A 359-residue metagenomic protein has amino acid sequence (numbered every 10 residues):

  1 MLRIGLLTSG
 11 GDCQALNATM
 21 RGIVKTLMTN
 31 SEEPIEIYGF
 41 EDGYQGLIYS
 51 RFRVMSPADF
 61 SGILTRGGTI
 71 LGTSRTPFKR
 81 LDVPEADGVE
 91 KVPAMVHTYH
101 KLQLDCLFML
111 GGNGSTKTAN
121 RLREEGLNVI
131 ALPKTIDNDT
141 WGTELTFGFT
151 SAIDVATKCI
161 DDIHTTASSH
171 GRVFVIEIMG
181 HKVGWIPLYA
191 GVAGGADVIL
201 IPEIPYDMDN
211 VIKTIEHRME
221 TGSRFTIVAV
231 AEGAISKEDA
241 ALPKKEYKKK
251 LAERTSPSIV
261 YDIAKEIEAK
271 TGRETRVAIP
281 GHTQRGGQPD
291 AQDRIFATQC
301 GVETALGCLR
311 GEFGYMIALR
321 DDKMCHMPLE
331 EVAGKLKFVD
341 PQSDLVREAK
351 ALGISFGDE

Functional and structural regions predicted by a protein language model:
M1-T8, T19-Q103, G114, S236-A241 (+6 more regions): A cross-family phosphate/adenosyl-ligand binding-site feature
L7-N17, M179: Short, glycine-rich nucleotide/cofactor-binding loops
S9-D12, F40-Q45, R75-T76, G112-S115 (+6 more regions): Short, ordered loop/turn segments at secondary-structure junctions
T19-I23, N113-L127, P187: Short Gly/Thr/Asp-enriched flexible loops that form oxyanion-binding sites at enzyme active sites
S31-E32, L122-T146, I153, L200-D207: Short, acidic/small-residue loops that bind anionic groups at enzyme active sites
T98, M109-G111, A119-R121, F149-H170 (+1 more regions): Accessory alpha-helical/coil subdomains and C-terminal extensions that flank or cap enzyme catalytic cores
I263, I267, Q288, D293-C300: A C-terminal functional module that forms or caps the active site or interfaces directly with catalytic machinery
